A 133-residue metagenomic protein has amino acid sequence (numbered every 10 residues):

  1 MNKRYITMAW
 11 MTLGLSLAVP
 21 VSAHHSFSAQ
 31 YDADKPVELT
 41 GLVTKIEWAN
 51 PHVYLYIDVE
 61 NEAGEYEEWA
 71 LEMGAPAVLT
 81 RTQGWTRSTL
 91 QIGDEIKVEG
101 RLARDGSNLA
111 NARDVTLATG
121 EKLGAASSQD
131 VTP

Functional and structural regions predicted by a protein language model:
M1-W10: Bacterial N-terminal signal peptides that target proteins for export
A18-P20: N-terminal signal peptide c-region/cleavage motif recognized by signal peptidases
S22-V37: Short boundary/loop segments of OB/S1/cold-shock single-stranded nucleic-acid-binding domains
G41-V43: Conserved hydrophobic positions within beta-strands
A49-E60: Short aromatic-glycine-enriched beta-strand elements
G64-A77: Short, basic/aromatic beta-hairpin or loop at an interaction surface
R81-K97: Short nucleic-acid-contacting surface segments enriched for D/E, G, S/T with interspersed K/R
A103-S127: OB-fold/S1-family single-stranded nucleic acid-binding modules
